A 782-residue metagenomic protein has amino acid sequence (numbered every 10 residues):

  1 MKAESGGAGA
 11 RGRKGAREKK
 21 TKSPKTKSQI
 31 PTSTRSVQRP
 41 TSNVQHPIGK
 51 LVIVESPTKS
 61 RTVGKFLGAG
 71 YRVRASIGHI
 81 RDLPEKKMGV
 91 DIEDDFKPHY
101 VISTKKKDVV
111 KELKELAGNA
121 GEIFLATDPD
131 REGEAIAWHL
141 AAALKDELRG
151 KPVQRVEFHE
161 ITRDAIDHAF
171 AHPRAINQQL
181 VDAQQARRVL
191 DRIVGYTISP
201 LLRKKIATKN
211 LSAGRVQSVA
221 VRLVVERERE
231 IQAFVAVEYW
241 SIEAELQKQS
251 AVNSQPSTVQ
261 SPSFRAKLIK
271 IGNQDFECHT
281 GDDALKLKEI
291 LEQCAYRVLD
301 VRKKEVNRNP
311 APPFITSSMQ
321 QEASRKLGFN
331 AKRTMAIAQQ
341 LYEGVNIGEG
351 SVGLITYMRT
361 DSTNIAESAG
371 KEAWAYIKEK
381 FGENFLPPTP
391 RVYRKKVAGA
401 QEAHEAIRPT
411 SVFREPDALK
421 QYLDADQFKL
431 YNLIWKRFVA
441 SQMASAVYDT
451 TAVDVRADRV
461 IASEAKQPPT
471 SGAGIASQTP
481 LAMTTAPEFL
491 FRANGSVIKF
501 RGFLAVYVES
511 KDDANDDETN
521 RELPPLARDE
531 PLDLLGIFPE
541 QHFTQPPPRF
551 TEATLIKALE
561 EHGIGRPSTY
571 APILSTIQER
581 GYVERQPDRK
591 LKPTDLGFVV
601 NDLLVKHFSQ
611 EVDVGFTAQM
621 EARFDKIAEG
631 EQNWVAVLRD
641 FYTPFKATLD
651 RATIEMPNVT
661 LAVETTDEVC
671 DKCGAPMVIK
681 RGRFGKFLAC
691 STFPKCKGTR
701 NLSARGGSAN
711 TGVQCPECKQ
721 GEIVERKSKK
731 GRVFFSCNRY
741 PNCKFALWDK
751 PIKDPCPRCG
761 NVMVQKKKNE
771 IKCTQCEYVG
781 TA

Functional and structural regions predicted by a protein language model:
M1-R35, H46-R188, T197, I269-K270 (+4 more regions): Intrinsically disordered, low-complexity regulatory segments
K2-K27, R35, P47-L51, T62-G64 (+6 more regions): Basic, low-complexity terminal or inter-domain segments flanking catalytic cores
Q38-P40, Q45, Q255-Q260, A465-T470 (+1 more regions): A cross-taxon signal for low-complexity, glycine/charged-rich
K65, E112-L148, Q154-S250, Q260-Y296 (+2 more regions): Phosphate-backbone binding and catalysis cores of DNA-processing enzymes
R74-G118, P152-R203, M358-S411, L591-A628: Metal-dependent DNA phosphodiester-chemistry modules and their immediately adjacent helices/loops in DNA-processing
D128-D130, A207-S212, K303-P312, E322-L327 (+4 more regions): Conserved short loop/turn motifs at secondary-structure junctions
R187-I198, V216, L246, V306-S318 (+5 more regions): Core structural elements
V298-V301, P310-A323, E349-Y357, P546-A558: Short acidic, hydrophobic short linear motifs in intrinsically disordered regions
